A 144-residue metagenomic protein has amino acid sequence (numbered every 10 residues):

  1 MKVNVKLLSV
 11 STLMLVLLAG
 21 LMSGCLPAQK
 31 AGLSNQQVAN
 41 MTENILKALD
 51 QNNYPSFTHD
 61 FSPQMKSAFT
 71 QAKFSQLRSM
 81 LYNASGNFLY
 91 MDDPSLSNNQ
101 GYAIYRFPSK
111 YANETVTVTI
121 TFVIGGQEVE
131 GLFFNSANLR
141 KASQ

Functional and structural regions predicted by a protein language model:
K2-T12: Bacterial N-terminal signal peptides that target proteins for export
S11-L21: Bacterial N-terminal signal peptides
L13, K30-L33, I45-L46, M65 (+2 more regions): A general boundary/transition motif marking the beginning of the first structured unit of a protein
L18, A84-N87, G125: Extracytoplasmic/secreted proteins and extracellular or luminal domains
M22, Y54-P55, V129: Internal amphipathic alpha-helical segments of the cytochrome P450 catalytic fold
S23-Q51: Short, low-complexity N-terminal intrinsically disordered segments enriched in polar/charged residues
A39, P55-I104: Short solvent-exposed beta->alpha transition segments
S95-Q144: Exposed beta-sheet edge and beta->alpha loop/turn motif
